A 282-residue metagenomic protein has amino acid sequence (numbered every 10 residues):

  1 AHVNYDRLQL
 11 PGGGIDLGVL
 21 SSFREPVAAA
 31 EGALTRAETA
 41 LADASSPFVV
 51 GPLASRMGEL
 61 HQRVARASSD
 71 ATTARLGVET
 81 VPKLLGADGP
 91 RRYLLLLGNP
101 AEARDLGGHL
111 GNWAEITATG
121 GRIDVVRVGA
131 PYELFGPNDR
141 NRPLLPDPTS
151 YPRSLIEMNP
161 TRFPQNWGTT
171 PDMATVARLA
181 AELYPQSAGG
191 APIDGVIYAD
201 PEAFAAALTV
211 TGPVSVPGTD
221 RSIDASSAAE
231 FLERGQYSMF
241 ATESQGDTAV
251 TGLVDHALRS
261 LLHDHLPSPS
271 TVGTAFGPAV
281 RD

Functional and structural regions predicted by a protein language model:
A1-D282: Non-catalytic, solvent-exposed segments at the cell envelope interface
